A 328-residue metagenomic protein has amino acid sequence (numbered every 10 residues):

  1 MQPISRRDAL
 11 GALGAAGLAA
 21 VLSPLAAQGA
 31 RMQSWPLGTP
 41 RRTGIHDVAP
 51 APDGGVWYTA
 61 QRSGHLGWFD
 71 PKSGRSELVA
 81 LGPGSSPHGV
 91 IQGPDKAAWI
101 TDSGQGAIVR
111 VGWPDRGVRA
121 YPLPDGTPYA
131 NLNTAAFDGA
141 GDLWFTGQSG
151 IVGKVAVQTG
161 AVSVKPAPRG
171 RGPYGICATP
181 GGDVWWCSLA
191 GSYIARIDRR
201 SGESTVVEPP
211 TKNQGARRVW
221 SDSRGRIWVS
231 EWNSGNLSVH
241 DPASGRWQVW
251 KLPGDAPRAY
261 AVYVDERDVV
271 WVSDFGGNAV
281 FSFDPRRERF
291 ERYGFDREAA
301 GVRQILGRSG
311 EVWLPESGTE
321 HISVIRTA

Functional and structural regions predicted by a protein language model:
M1-A16: N-terminal secretory signal peptides and thylakoid transit peptides that target proteins across membranes
Q28-R41: A short helix->beta-strand "capping" segment at the edge of beta-propeller domains
Q33-P36, E77-L81, R119-L123, S163-A167 (+3 more regions): Beta-propeller fold detector
P40-P52, P83-P94, G126-A140, G170-G181 (+3 more regions): Beta-rich, blade/repeat-based domains predominating in secreted/periplasmic proteins but also intracellular
W57-R62, I100-G104, L143-S149, W186-A190 (+3 more regions): Conserved beta-strand positions in repeat-built beta-propeller and related beta-rich domains
H65-G67, A107-V109, I151-G153, Y193-A195 (+3 more regions): A short loop-to-beta-strand structural motif that recurs across blades of beta-propeller domains
D70-G74, G112-R116, A156-G160, D198-G202 (+3 more regions): Short loop/turn segments that connect beta-strands within beta-propeller blades
R303-A328: Blade-level signature of beta-propeller repeat domains, shared across WD40, Kelch, NHL, RCC1 and BNR/Asp-box propellers
